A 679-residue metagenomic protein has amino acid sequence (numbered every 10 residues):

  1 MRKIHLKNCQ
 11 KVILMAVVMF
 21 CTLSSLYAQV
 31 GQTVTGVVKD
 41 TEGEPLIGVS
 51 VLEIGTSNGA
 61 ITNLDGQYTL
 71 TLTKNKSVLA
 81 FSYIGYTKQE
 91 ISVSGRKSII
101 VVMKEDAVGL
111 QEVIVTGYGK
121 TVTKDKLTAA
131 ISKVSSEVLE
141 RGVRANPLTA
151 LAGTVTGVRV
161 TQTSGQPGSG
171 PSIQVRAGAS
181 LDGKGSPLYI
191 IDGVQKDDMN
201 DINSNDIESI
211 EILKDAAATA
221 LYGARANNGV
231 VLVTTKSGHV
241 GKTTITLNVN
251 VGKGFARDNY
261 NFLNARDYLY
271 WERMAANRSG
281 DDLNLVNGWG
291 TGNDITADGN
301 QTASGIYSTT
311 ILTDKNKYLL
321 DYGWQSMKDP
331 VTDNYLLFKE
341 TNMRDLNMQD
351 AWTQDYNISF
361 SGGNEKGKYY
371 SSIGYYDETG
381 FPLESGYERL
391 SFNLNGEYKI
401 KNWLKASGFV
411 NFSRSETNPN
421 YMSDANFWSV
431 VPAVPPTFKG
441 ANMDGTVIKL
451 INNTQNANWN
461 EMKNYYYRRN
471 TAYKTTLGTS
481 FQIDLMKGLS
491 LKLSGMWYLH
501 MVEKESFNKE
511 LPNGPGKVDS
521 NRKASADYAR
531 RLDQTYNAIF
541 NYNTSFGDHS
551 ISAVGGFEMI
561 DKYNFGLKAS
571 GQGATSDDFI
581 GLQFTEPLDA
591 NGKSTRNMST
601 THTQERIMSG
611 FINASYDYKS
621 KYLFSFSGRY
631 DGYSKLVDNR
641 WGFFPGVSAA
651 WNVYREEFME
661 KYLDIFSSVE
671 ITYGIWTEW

Functional and structural regions predicted by a protein language model:
M1-T379, L383-N393, Y398-I400, K405-N411 (+2 more regions): Short, small/polar-rich motifs associated with maturation and membrane association, primarily at protein termini
E44, V431, S627-F644: Extended hydrophobic secondary-structure segments
E44-P45, T353-Q354, G367, Q604-S609 (+1 more regions): Short, flexible loop/turn motifs enriched in small residues
G109, D125, H239-L337, D350 (+5 more regions): Surface-exposed loop/interface segments of Gram-negative outer-membrane beta-barrel transport/assembly proteins
I207, F392-L394, L493, Y536 (+5 more regions): Extended, hydrophobic alpha-helical segments in both membrane/secreted and soluble proteins
T235, I358-G362, F392-Y398, L477-I483 (+4 more regions): Residues on the lipid-exposed face of transmembrane beta-strands in outer-membrane beta-barrel proteins
G363-K366, Y398-N402, I483-L489, T544-G547 (+2 more regions): Outer-membrane beta-barrel strand-turn architecture
I373-T379, F624-G632: Transmembrane beta-strand segments that form the barrel wall of outer-membrane beta-barrel proteins
